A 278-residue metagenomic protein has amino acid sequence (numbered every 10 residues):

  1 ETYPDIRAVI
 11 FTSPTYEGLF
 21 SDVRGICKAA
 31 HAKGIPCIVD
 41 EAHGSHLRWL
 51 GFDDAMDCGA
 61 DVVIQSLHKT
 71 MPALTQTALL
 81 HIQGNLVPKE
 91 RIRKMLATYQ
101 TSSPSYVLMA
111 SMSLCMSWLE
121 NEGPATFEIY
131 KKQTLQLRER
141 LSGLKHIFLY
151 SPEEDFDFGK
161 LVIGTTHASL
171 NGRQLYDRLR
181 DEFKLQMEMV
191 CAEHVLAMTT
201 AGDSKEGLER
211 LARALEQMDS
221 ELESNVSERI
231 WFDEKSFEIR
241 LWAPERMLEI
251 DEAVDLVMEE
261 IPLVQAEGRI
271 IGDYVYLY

Functional and structural regions predicted by a protein language model:
E1-Y150: Conserved PLP-enzyme active-site core in the AAT-like
S142-Y278: Conserved C-terminal alpha-helix-loop-beta "cap" of PLP-dependent enzymes that closes/shapes the active-site mouth
